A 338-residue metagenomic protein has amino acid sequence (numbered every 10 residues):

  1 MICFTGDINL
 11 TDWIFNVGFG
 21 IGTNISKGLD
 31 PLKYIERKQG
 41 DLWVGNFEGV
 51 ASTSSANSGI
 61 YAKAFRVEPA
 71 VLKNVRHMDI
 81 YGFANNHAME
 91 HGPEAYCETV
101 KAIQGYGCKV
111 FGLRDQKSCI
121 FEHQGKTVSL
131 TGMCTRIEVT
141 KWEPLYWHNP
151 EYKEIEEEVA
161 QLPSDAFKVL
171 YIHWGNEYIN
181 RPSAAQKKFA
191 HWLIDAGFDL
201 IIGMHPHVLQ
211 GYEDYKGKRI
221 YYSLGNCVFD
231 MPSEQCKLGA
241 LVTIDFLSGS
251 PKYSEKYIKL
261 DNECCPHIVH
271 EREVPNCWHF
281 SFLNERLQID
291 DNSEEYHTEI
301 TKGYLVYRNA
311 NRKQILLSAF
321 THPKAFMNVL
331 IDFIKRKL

Functional and structural regions predicted by a protein language model:
M1-N16, R37-Q39: N-terminal hydrophobic targeting/anchoring segments and the immediately downstream early-domain regions of hydrolases
F4-G6, W43-E48, M78-N86, K109-R114 (+3 more regions): Active-site neighborhood of phospho(di)ester-bond hydrolases with catalytic His/Asp-centered motifs
T11-I14, A51-S54, A84-V100, D115-C119 (+4 more regions): Active-site environment of divalent metal-dependent phosphoester hydrolases
W13-K33, A62, H123-Y171, K188 (+1 more regions): Binuclear metal-dependent hydrolase catalytic cores centered on His/Asp/Glu-rich metal-binding motifs
I21-D115: Core catalytic region of metal-dependent phosphoesterases/phosphodiesterases, especially metallo-beta-lactamase-like
T53-N74, A166-G197: Active-site-proximal segments of metal-dependent phosphoesterases and phosphodiesterases across multiple
M78-I80, A184-V242: Conserved beta-sheet core of the metallophosphoesterase superfamily
L241-L338: A short C-terminal boundary segment appended to hydrolase-like catalytic domains
